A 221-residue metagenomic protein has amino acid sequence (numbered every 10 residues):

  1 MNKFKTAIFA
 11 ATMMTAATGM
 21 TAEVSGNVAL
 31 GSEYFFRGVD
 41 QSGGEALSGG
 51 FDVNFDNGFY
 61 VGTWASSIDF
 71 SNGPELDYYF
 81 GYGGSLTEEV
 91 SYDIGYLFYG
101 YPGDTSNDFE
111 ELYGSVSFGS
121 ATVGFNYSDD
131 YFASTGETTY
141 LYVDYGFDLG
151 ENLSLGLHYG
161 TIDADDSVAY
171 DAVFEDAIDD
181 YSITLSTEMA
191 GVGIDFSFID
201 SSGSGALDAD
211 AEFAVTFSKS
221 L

Functional and structural regions predicted by a protein language model:
N2-A11, A16-L221: Outer-membrane beta-barrel proteins
